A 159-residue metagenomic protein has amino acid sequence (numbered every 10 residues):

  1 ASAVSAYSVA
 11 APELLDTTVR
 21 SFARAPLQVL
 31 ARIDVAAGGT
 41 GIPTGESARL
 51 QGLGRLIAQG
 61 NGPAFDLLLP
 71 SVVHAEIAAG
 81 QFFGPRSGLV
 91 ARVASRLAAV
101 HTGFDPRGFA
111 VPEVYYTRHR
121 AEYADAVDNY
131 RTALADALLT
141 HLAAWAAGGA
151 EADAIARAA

Functional and structural regions predicted by a protein language model:
A1-A159: FIC/Doc superfamily catalytic core
